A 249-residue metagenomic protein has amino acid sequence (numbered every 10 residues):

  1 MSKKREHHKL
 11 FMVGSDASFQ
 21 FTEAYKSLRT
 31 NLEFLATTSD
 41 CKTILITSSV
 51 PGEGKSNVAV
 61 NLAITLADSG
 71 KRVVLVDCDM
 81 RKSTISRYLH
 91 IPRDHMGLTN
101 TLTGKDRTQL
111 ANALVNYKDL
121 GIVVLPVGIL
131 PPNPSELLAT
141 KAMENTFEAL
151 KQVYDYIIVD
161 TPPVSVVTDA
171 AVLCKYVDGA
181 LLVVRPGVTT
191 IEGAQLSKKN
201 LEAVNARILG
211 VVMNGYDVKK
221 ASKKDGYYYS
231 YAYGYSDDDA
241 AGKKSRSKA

Functional and structural regions predicted by a protein language model:
M1-L10, Q195-A249: Hydrophobic micro-sites
H7-T38, K105-D106, A111-N116, V124: Extended, non-globular alpha-helical segments
Q20-R87: Walker A/P-loop phosphate-binding motif and the immediately C-terminal alpha-helix
L66-V124: Phosphate-binding loop that captures ATP/GTP phosphates
M80-K82, R107, I129-P132, V164-S165 (+2 more regions): Conserved nucleotide-binding/hydrolysis micro-motifs of P-loop NTPases
L114-N116, V127-V167: Phosphate-binding/switch loop-helix module in NTP-utilizing enzymes
A149-Q152, V166-G187: Inter-motif core of Ras-like GTPase G domains
